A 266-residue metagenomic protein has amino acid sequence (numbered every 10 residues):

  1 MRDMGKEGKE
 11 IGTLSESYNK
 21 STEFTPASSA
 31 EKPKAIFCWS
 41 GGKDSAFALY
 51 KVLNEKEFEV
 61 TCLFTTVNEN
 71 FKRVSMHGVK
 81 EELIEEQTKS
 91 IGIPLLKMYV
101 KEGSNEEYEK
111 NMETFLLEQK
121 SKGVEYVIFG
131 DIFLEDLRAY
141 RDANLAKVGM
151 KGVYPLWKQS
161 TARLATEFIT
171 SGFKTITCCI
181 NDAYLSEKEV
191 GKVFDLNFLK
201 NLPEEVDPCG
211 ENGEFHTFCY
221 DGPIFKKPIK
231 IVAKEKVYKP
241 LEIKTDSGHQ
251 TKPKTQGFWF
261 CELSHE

Functional and structural regions predicted by a protein language model:
G5-E266: Nucleotide-activated chemistry modules centered on ATP-dependent adenylation/adenylyltransferase
